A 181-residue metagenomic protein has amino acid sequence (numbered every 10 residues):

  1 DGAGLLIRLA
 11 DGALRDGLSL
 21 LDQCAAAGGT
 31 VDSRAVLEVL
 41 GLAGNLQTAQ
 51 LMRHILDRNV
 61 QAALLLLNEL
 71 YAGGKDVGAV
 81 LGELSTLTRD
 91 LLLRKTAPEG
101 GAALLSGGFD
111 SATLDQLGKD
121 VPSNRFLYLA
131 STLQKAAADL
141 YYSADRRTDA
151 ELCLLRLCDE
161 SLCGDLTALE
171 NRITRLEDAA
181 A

Functional and structural regions predicted by a protein language model:
D1-A180: Extended, largely alpha-helical regulatory/partner-binding modules appended to the mid-to-C-terminal parts
